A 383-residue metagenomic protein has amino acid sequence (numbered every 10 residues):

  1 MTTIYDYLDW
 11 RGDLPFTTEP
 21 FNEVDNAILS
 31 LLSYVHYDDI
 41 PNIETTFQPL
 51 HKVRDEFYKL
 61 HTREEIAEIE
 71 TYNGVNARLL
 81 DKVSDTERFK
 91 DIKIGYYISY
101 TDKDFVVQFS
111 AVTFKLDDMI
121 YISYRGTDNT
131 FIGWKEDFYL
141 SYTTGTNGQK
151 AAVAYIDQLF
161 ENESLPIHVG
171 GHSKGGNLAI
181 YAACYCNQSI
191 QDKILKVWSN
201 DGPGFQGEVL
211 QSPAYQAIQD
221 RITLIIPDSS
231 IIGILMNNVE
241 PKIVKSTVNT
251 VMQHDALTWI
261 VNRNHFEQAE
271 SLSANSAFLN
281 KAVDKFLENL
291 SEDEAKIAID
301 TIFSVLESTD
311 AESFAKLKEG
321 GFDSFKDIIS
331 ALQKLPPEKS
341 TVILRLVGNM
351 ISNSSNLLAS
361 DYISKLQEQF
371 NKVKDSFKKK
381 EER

Functional and structural regions predicted by a protein language model:
M1-V24, L29-E44, Q48-I92, Y96-A111 (+4 more regions): Alpha/beta hydrolase fold serine-hydrolase catalytic domain that processes acyl esters and thioesters
G170-G175, A179: Gly/Ala-rich beta-loop-alpha elbow adjacent to hydrolase catalytic centers
A179-Q188: Short glycine-enriched nucleophile-adjacent loop and the immediately C-terminal alpha-helix near the catalytic center
